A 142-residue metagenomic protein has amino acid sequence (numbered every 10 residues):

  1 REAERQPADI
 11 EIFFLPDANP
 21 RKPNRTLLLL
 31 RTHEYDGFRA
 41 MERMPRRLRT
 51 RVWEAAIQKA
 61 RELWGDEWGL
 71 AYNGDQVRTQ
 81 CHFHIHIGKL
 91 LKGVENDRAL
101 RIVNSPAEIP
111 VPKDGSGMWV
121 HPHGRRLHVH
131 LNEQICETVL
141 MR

Functional and structural regions predicted by a protein language model:
R1-R142: HIT superfamily nucleotide-processing domains
